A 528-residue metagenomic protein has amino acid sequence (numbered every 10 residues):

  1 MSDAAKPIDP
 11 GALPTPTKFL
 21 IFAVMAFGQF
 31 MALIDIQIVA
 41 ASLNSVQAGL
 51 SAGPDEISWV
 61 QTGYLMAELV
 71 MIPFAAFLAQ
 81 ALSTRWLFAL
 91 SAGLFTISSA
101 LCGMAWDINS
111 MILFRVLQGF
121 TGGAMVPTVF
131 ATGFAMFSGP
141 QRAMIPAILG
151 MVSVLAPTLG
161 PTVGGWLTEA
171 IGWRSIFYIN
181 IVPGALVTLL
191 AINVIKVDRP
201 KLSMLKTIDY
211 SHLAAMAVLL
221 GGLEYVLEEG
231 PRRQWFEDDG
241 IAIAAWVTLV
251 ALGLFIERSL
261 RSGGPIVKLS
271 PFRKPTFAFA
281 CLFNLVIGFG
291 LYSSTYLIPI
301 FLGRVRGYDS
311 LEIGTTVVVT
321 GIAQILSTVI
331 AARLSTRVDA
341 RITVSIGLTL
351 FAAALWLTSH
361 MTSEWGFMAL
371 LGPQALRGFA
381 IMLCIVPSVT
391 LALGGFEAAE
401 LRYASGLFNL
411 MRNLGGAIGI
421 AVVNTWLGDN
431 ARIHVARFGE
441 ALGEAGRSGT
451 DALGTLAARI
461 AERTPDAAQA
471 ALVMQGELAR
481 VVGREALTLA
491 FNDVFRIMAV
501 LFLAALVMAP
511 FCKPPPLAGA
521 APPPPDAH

Functional and structural regions predicted by a protein language model:
M1-L13: Short, Lys/Arg-rich, polar N-terminal cytosolic tail immediately upstream of the first transmembrane signal-anchor
G11, N413-P514, G519-H528: Hydrophobic transmembrane architecture of multi-pass small-molecule transporters
P16-Q80, S99, N109-M111, P127 (+8 more regions): Transmembrane core module of solute transporters
F74-M216, E229, D238: Helix-loop-helix hairpins in multi-pass membrane proteins, especially solute transporters
W106, S138, V194-D198, P231-R232 (+6 more regions): Short helix-capping/hinge motifs at transmembrane helix termini and TM-loop junctions
A156-L159, S294, L370-G454: Small-residue-rich alpha-helical segments with characteristic i,i+4
I181-L223, Q234-W235, G240, V267-R273 (+2 more regions): Central mid-sequence intracellular linker of multi-pass
I181-R199, V218-E229, V247-R261, L506-K513: C-terminal membrane-cytosol helix-exit motif in multi-pass small-molecule transporters
